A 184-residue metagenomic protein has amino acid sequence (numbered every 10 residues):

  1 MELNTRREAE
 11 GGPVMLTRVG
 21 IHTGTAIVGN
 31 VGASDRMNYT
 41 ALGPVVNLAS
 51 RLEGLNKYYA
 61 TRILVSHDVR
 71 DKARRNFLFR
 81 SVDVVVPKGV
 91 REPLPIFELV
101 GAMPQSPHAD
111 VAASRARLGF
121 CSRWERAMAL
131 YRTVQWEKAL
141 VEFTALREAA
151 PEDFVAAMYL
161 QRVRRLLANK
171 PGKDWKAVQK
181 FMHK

Functional and structural regions predicted by a protein language model:
E2-V46, D68-F77, V90-I96: Catalytic core of nucleotidyl cyclases, primarily class III adenylyl/guanylyl cyclases
A26-V28, L55-A129, T133-K138, T144-A145 (+2 more regions): Cytosolic regulatory/linker segments at or just downstream of nucleotide-handling modules in signal-transduction
M37, P87, W175: Short clusters of hydrophobic/aromatic residues that line enzyme substrate/ligand-binding pockets
P171-K184: Intrinsically disordered, low-complexity, charge-biased linker/tail regions
